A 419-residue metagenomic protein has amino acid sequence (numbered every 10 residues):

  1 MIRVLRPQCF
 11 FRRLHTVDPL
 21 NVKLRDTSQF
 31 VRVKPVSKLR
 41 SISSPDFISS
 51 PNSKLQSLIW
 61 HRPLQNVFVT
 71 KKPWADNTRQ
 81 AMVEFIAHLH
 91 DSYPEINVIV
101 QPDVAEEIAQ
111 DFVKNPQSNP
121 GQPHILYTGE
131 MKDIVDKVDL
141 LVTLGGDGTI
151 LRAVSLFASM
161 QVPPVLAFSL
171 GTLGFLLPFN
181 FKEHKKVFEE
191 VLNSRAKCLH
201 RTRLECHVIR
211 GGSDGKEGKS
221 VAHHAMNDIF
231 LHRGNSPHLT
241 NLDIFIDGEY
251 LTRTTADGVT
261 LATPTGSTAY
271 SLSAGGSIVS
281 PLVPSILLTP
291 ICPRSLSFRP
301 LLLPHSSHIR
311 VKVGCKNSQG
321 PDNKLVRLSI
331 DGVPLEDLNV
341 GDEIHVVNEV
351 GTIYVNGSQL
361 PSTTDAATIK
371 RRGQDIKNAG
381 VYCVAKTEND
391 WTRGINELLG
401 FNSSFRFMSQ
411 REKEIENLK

Functional and structural regions predicted by a protein language model:
M1-F10: N-terminal chloroplast transit peptides
F10, T16-L140, L144, F181-K197 (+1 more regions): ATP/NTP phosphate-donor binding region
H15-S43, S53-Q56, W60-H61, L231 (+3 more regions): ATP/nucleoside-binding phosphotransfer catalytic cores, i.e., glycine-rich phosphate-binding loops
P73-W74, D147-T149, L173, T265-S267: Short glycine-rich anion-binding loops that position phosphate/pyrophosphate groups of nucleotides and phosphorylated
T78, G148-V154, S267-S273: Short glycine/serine/threonine-rich phosphate/pyrophosphate-binding segments that cradle anionic phosphate groups
A153-F168: Gly/Ser-rich helix-loop-strand patches that form or flank binding pockets for ribonucleotide-derived cofactors
G171-G258, K316: Catalytic core of DAGKc-family lipid kinases
E249-F298: Gly/Ser/Thr-rich active-site loops/lids in small-molecule metabolic enzymes that frequently grip phosphoryl groups
